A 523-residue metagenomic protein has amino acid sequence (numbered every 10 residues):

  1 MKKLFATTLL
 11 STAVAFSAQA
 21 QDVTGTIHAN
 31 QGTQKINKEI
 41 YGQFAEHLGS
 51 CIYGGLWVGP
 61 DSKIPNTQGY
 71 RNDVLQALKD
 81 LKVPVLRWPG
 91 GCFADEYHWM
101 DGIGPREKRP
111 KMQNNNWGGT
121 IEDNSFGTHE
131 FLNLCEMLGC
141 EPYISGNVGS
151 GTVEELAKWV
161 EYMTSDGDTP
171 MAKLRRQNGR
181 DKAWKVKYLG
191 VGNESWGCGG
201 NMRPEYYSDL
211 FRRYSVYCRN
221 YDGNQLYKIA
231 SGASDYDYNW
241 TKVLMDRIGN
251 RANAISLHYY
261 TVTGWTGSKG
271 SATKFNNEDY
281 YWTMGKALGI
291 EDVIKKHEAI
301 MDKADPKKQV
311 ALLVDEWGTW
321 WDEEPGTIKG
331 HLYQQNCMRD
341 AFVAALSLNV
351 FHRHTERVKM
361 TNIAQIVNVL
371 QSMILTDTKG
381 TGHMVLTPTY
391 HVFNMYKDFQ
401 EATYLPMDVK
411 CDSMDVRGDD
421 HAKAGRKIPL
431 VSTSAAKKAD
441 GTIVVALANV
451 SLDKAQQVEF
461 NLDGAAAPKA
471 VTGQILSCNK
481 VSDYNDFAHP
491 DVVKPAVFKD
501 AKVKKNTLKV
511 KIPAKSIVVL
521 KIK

Functional and structural regions predicted by a protein language model:
L4, Q19-A254, A287-E323, T327-K523: Non-catalytic accessory regions flanking glycosidase/transglycosidase catalytic cores in CAZymes
T7-A15: Bacterial N-terminal signal peptides
L10, G127, N276-E278: Alpha-helix capping and helix-coil boundary motifs
L257: Histidine-centered catalytic micro-motifs
Y260-Y281, T327: Active-site His/acidic residue clusters
